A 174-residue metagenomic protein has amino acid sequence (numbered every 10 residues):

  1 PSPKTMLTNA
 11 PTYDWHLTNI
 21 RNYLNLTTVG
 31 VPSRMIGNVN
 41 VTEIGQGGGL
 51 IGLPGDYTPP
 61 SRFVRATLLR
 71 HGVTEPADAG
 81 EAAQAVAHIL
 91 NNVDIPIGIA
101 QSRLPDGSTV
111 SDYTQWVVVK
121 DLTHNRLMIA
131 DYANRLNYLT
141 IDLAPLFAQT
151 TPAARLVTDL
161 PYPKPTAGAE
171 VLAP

Functional and structural regions predicted by a protein language model:
P3-P174: C-terminus-biased signal that marks the final domain/tail of proteins
